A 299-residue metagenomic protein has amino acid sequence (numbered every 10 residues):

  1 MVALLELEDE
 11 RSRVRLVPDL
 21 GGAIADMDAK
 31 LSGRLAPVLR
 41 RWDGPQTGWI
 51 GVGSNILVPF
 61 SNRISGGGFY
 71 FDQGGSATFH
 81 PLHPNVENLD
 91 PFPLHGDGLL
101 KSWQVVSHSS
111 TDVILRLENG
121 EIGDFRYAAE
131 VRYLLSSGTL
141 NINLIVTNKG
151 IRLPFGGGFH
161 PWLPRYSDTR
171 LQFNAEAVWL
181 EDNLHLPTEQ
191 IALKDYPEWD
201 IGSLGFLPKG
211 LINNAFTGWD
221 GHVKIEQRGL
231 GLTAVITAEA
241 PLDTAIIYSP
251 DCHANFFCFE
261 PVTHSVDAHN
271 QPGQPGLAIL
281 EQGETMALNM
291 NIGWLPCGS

Functional and structural regions predicted by a protein language model:
M1-L82, G221-L242, E284-P296: Beta-strand-rich N-terminal accessory domains
L7, P18, L117-L163: Acidic, contiguous internal or C-terminal segments within carbohydrate-active enzymes that form a structured patch used
K30, R34, Y70-S76, V106-D112 (+4 more regions): A short, structured loop/turn motif at beta-sheet edges
A36-G48, T78-L99, Q172-A192, F256 (+1 more regions): Glycine-rich, pocket-lining loop/helix-strand segments that form or immediately flank
F60-N62, G96-L100, H108, D124-Y127 (+3 more regions): Short solvent-exposed loop/turn micro-motifs enriched in small/polar/acidic residues
P84-S137: Extended, loop-rich substrate-binding clefts of extracytoplasmic carbohydrate-active enzymes
P154, W162-E239: Active-site/ligand-binding surface loops and adjacent short beta/alpha elements that line catalytic pockets across
L232-S299: Active-site pocket scaffolds in enzymes
